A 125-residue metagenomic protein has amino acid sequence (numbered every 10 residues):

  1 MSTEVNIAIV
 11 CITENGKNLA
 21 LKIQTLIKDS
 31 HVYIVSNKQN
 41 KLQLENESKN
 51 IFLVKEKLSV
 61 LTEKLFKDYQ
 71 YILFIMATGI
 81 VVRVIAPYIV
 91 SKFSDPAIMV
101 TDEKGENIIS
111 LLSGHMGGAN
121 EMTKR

Functional and structural regions predicted by a protein language model:
S2-N40: N-terminal basic/disordered segments at the start of proteins
E4-I7, D29, D68-Y71, F93-A97 (+1 more regions): Short coil/turn connectors at secondary-structure junctions
G16-A20, I80-V84, A119: Short glycine/serine/threonine-rich phosphate/pyrophosphate-binding segments that cradle anionic phosphate groups
K22-D29, P87-K92, M116: Short, solvent-exposed amphipathic alpha-helical segments in soluble enzyme and RNA/protein-processing domains
V32-K64: N-terminal beta-loop-helix "entrance" segment that forms/cooperates in small-molecule cofactor or anionic ligand
N37-N40, T78-I80, D102-E106, S113-G114: Short, ordered loop/turn segments at secondary-structure junctions
V82-I98: Short Gly/Thr/Asp-enriched flexible loops that form oxyanion-binding sites at enzyme active sites
E106-R125: Short, glycine-/small-residue-rich phosphate/pyrophosphate-handling segment
